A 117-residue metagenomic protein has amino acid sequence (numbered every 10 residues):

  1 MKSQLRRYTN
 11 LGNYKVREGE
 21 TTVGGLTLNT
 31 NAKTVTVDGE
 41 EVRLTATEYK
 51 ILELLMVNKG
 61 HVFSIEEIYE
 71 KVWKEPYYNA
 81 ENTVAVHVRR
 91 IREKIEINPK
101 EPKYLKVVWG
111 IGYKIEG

Functional and structural regions predicted by a protein language model:
M1, T30, V88: Short amphipathic alpha-helical/adjacent loop interface patches that line ligand and macromolecule-binding sites
M1-T22: Basic, amphipathic DNA-recognition helix from helix-turn-helix-like DNA-binding domains
V16, T30, E101-K103: Hydrophobic alpha-helical context, especially transmembrane and signal-peptide helices
E18-T34: Short boundary/linker motifs that mark transitions into or out of structured domains
T34-K103, V108-W109: Positively charged, aromatic-enriched patches within helix-turn-helix-type DNA-binding elements, predominantly
G112: Residue-level detector of flexible, active-site-proximal loop/helix-junction positions within diverse enzyme catalytic
I115-E116: Conserved active-site beta-strand element of glycosyltransferases/polysaccharide synthases
